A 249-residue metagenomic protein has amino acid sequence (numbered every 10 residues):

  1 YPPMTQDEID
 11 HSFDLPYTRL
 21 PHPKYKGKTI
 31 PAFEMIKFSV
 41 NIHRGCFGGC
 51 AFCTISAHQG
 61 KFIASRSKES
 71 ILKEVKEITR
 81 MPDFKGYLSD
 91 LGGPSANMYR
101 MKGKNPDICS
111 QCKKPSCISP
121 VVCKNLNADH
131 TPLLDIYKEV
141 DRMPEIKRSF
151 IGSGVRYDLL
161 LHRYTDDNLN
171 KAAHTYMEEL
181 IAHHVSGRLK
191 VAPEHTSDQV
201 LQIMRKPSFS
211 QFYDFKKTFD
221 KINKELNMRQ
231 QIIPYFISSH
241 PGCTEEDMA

Functional and structural regions predicted by a protein language model:
Y1-I36: Flexible, acidic/Gly-rich N-terminal and inter-domain linker regions that tether and position cofactor-handling modules
Q6-I9, L20-P23, C50-F52, K61 (+3 more regions): Short helix/loop capping segments that flank catalytic or ligand/cofactor-binding pockets
S12, C46, C50, I71 (+2 more regions): Conserved, mostly hydrophobic/aromatic
K26-T54, K85-Y87: N-terminal pre-triad scaffold of radical SAM enzymes
S39-F52, F62-I63, K68-S70, E74 (+4 more regions): Cysteine-centered iron-sulfur cluster-binding motifs in ferredoxin-type domains/subunits of redox enzymes
I55-H58, G93: Short Cys/His-rich local motifs and their 1-3 flanking residues in nucleic-acid-associated proteins and small
E77-G242: Conserved SAM/AdoMet-binding glycine-rich loop
G242-A249: C-terminal structured "cap/appendage" subdomains that terminate the fold
